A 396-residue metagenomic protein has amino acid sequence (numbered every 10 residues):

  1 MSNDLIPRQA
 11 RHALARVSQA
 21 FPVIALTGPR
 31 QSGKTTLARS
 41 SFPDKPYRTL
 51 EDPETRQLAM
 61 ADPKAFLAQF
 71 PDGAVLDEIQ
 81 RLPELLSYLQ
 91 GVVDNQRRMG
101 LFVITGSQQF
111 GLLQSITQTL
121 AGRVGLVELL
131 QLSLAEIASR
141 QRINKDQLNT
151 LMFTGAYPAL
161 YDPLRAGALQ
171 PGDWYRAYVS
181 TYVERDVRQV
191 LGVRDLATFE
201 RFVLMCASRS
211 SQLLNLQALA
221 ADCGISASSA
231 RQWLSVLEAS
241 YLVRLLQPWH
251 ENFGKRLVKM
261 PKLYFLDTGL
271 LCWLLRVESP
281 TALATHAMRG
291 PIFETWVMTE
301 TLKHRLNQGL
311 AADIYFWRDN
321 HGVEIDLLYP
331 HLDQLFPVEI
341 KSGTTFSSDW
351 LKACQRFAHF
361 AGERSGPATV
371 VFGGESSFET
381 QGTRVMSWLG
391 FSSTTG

Functional and structural regions predicted by a protein language model:
M1-A15: N-terminal pre-Walker A segment at the start of P-loop NTPase domains
S2, S107-Q109, L113-N215, Y241: Interdomain motor-coupling "hinge/lid" segment immediately C-terminal to the ATP-binding subdomain of NTP-driven enzymes
L26: Hydrophobic anchor at the beta1->P-loop junction of P-loop NTPases
K34: Conserved lysine of the Walker
L37: Hydrophobic positions on the alpha1 helix immediately C-terminal to the Walker A/P-loop
L86-F110, Q118: Conserved catalytic/switch belt of AAA+ P-loop NTPases
L130, G373-G396: Domain-level recognition of nuclease-like catalytic cores that cleave nucleotide substrates
P171-L335: Accessory nucleic acid-recognition modules appended to NTPase machines
